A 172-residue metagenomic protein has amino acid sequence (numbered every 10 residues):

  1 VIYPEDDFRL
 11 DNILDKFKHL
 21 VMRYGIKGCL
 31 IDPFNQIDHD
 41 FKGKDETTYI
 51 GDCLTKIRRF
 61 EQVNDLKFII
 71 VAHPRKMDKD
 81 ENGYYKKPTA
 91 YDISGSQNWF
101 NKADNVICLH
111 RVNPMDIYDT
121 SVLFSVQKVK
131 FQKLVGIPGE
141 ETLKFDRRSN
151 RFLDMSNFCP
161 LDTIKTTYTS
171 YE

Functional and structural regions predicted by a protein language model:
V1-G43, D52: Conserved inter-motif catalytic segment of the P-loop NTP-binding fold
L10-C29, R59-N64, M77-E172: C-terminal regions of RecA-like/P-loop NTPase motor modules
L30-I31, L66-H73: Structural recognition of the conserved hydrophobic beta-strand(s) that form the central parallel beta-sheet of P-loop
Q36, R75-K76: Signature of the SF2 helicase/ATPase Hel1-core->accessory helical subdomain module
H39-K44, D80-Y84: Short acidic, glycine/proline-rich loop/turn micro-motifs
G43-I57, K67-F68, S121: A short alpha/beta connector and helix-capping loop motif
